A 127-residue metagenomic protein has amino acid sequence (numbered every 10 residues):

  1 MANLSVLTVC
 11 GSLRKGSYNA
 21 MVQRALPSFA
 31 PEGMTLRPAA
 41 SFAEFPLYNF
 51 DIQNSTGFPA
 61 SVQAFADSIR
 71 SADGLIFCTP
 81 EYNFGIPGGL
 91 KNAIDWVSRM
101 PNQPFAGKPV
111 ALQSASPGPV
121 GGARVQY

Functional and structural regions predicted by a protein language model:
M1-A2, F105: Short, flexible coil/linker segments at domain boundaries that flank nucleotide/cofactor-interacting
A2-M34: N-terminal beta1-alpha1 ligand-phosphate binding loop
G11, S41, A115: Cofactor-binding loop segments of dinucleotide-utilizing enzymes, especially the Rossmann-like FAD- and NAD(P)+-binding
L13-R14, I52, P117: Short, glycine/serine-rich, charged loops/turns that create anion-binding and catalytic segments at active sites
R24, S28, E32-R37, A60-S71: Replace "anionic and nucleotidyl ligands
T35-L47, N102-Q103: Mobile beta-alpha loop/short-helix "lid" or hinge segments that flank ligand
S41-P59: N-terminal beta-loop-helix "entrance" segment that forms/cooperates in small-molecule cofactor or anionic ligand
G57-Y127: Helix-loop-strand module that forms the ligand-binding subsite of alpha/beta enzymes
